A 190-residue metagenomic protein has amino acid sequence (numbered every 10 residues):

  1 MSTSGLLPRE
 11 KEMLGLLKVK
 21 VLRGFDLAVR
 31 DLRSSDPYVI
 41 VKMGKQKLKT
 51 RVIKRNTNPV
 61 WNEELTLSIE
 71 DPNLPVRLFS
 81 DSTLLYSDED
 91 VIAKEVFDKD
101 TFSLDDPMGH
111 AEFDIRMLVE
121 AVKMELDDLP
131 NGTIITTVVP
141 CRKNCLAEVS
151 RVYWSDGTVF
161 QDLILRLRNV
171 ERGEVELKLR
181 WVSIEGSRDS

Functional and structural regions predicted by a protein language model:
M1-T57, P72-P75, D88-A93, T101-S103 (+2 more regions): Acidic, S/T/P/G-rich intrinsically disordered/coiled linkers that flank and lead into C2-type membrane-binding modules
V19, N62, M108-H110: Hydrophobic residues on conserved beta-strands that form the core of alpha/beta folds
W61-L65, L163: Short strand-edge motifs at loop-to-beta-strand transitions and within beta-strands of extracellular beta-rich domains
L67-D71: Short, flexible loop/turn segments at beta-strand junctions in immunoglobulin-like and fibronectin type III
L85, M108-H110, F160: Local beta-strand/beta-hairpin segments that build beta-sheet-rich folds
F102-F113: Edge beta-strands of extracellular beta-sandwich domains
